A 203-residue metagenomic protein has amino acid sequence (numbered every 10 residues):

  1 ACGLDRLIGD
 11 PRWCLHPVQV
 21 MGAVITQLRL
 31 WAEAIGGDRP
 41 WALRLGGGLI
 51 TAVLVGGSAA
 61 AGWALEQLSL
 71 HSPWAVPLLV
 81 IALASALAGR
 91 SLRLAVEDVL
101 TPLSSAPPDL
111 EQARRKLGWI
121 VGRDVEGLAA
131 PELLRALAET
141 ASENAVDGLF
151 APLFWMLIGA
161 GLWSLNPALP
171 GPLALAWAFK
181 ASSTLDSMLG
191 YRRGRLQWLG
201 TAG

Functional and structural regions predicted by a protein language model:
A1-G203: Hydrophobic alpha-helical transmembrane segments
